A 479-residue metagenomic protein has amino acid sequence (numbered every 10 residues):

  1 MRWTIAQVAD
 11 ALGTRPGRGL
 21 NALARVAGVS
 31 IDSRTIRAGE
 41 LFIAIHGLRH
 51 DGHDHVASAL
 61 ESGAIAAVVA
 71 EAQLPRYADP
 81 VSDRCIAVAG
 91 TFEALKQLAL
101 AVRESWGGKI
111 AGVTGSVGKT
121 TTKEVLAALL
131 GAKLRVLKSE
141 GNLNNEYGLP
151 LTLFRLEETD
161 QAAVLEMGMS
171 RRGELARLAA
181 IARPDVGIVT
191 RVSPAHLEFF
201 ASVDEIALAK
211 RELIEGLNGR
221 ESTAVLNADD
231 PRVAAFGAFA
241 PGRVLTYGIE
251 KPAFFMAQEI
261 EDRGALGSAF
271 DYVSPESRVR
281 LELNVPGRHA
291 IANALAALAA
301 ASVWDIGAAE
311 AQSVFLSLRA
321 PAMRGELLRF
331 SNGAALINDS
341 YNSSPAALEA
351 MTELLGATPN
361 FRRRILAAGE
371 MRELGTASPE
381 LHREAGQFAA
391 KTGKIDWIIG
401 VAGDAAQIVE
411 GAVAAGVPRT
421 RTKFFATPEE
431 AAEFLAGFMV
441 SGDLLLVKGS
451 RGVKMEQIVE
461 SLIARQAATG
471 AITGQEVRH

Functional and structural regions predicted by a protein language model:
M1-R15, I36-L41, D51-D54, F199 (+4 more regions): ATP-dependent carboxylate-amine ligase
R2, L156, M167-A195, A234-R280 (+2 more regions): Extended acidic/charged loop-beta regions that coordinate divalent cations and stabilize anionic phosphate/carboxylate
R2-T114, T121-A132, Y147, F154 (+1 more regions): Short, basic phosphate-binding NTP loop
V8, E40, A59, L98 (+14 more regions): Residue-level signal for inorganic ion chemistry
R37, E71-S82, V233-A240, I408-E410 (+1 more regions): Short loop/helix-cap segments at secondary-structure boundaries that form the rim of catalytic
S62-I65, S82-D83, G108, L217-T223 (+3 more regions): A short helix->loop->beta-strand "cap" motif at the edges of active sites that frequently abuts
V68-E71, A89, A228, P241-G264 (+5 more regions): Beta-strand->loop->alpha-helix junctions that form or flank phosphate-binding loops in nucleotide-handling enzymes
F92-A228, A234-A240, G437, E460-R478: Phosphate-binding loop of NTP-binding sites
